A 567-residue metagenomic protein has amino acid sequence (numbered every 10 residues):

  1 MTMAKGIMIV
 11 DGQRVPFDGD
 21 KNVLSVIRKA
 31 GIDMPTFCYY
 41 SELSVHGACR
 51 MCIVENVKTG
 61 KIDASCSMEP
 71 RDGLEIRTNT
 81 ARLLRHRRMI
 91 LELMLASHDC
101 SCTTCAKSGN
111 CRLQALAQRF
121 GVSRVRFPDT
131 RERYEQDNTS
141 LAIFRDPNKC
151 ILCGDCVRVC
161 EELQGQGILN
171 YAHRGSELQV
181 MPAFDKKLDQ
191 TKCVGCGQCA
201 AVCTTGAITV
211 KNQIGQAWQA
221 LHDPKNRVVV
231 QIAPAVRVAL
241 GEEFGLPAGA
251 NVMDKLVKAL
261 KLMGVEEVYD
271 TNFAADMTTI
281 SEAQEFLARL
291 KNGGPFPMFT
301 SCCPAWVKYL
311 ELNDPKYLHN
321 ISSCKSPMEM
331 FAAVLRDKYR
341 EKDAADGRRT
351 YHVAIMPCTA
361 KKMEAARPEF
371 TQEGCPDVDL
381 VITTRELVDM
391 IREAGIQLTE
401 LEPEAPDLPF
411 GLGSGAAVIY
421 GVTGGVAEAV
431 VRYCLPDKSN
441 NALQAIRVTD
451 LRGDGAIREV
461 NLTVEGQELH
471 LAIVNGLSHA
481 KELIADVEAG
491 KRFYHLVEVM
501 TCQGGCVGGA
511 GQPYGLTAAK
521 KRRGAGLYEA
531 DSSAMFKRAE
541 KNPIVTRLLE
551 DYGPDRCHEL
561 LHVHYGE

Functional and structural regions predicted by a protein language model:
T2, I7, R14, D18-R85 (+1 more regions): Iron-sulfur-associated redox domains of electron-transfer enzymes in respiratory and anaerobic energy metabolism
I7-V10, D99, E132, L141-I143 (+4 more regions): A short, structure-level motif marking secondary-structure boundaries and short turns
G12-R14, T103, Q136, D189 (+2 more regions): A generic secondary-structure micro-motif detector that highlights 1-2 residue hydrophobic/ambivalent hotspots embedded
R50-G195, A201, I208-D223, R227: Fe-S ferredoxin-like electron-transfer domains and their immediately adjacent linker/connector regions across
